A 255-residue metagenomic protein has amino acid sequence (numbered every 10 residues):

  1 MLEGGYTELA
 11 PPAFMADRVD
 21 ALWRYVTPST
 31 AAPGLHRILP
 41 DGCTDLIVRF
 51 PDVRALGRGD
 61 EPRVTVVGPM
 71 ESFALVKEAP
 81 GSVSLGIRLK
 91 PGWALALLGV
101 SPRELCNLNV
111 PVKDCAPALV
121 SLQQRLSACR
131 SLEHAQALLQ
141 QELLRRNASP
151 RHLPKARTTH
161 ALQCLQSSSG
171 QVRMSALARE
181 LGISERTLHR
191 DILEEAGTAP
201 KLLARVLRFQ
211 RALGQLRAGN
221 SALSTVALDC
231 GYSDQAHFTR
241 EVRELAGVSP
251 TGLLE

Functional and structural regions predicted by a protein language model:
M1-E185, E195-P200, G214-A218, A222-A236 (+1 more regions): Alpha-helical bundle regulatory/interaction domains
L188: C-type cytochrome heme-c attachment and multiheme electron-transfer modules
D191, E195, E241, L245 (+1 more regions): Residues in the recognition helix of alpha-helical DNA-binding motifs
Q210-G214, R240: Contiguous, well-ordered alpha-helical segments that form the cores/surfaces of helical PPI scaffolds
